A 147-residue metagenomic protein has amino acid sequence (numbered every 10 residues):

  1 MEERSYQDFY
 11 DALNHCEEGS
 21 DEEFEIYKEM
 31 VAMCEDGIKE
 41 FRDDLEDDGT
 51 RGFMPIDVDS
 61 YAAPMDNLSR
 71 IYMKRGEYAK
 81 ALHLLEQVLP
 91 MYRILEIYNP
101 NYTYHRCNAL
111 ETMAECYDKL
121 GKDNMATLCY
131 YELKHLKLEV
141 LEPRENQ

Functional and structural regions predicted by a protein language model:
E2-E3, G52-P55, D59, P100 (+1 more regions): Residue signature of alpha-solenoid helical repeat architecture, marking inter-repeat boundaries and helix-start
S5-F9, Y27, V58, M65 (+2 more regions): TPR repeat positional signature
V31-T50, L89-I97, K134-H135: Amphipathic alpha-helical segments of tetratricopeptide repeats
M54-P55, I94-P100, E139-E142: Short coil/turn linkers that connect adjacent helices within long alpha-helical scaffolds, especially alpha-solenoid
